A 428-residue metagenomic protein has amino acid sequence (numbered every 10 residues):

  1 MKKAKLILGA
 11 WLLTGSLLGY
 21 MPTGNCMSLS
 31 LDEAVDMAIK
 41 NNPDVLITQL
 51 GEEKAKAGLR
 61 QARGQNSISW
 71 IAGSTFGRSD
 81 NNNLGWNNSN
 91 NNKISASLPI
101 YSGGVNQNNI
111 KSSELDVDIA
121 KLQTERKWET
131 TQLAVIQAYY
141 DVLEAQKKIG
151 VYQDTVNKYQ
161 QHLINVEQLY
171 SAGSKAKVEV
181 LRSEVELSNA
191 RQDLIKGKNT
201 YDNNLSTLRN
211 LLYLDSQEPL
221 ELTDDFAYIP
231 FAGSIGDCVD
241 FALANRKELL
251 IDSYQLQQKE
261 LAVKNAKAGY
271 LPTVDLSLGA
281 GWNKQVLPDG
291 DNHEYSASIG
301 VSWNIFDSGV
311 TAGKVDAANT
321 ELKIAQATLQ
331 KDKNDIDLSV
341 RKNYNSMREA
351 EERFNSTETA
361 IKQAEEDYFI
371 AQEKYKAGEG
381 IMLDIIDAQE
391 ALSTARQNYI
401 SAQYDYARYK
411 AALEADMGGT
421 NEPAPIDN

Functional and structural regions predicted by a protein language model:
K2-K5, K127-F241, N343-S346, A350 (+2 more regions): Periplasmic alpha-helical coiled-coil/stalk elements that build and connect Gram-negative outer-membrane
G9-Y20: Bacterial N-terminal signal peptides
G24-I71, I100, S216-Q257, I305 (+3 more regions): Bacterial Sec-pathway N-terminal export signals of envelope proteins
L46, S69-N87, S97-R126, L250 (+4 more regions): Small/polar (Gly/Ser/Thr/Ala-rich) solvent-exposed segments that form structured loops/beta-strands/short helices used
I47-A62, K127, T131-D154, Q168 (+4 more regions): Amphipathic alpha-helical coiled-coil segments
R60, S95-S97, A262-N265, G300-S302: Outer-membrane beta-barrel architecture
S89-N91, V105, Q137, R182 (+1 more regions): Transmembrane beta-barrel architecture of outer-membrane proteins
K93-S95, Y139, S298-G300, Y344: Membrane-embedded beta-strand positions in outer-membrane beta-barrel channels/transporters
